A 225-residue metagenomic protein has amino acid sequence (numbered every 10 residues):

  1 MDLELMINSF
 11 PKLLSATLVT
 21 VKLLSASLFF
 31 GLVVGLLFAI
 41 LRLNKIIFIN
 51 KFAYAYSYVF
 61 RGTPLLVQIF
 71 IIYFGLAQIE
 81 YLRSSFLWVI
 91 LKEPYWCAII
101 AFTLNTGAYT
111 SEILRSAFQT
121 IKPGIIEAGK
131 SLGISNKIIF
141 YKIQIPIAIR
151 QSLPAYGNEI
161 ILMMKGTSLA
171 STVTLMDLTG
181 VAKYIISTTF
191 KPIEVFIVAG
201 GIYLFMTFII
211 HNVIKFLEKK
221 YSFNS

Functional and structural regions predicted by a protein language model:
M1-S225: Transmembrane alpha-helices and adjacent helix-loop boundaries
